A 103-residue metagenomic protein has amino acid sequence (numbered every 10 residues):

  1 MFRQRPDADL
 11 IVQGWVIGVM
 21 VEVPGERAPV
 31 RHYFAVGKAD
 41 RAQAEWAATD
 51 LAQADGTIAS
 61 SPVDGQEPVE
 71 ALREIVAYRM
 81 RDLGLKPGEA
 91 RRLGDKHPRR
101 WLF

Functional and structural regions predicted by a protein language model:
M1-R3, I11, V23-P24, G94-F103: Intrinsically disordered, low-complexity regulatory segments in tyrosine-phosphorylation signaling proteins
Q4-R31: Short aromatic-glycine-(Arg/Gly/Cys) micro-motifs in beta-strand/loop hairpins
A28-D40: A short, exposed loop/beta-hairpin motif centered on an aromatic-Gly-Thr core
A39-S60: A short, charged, amphipathic alpha-helix used as a generic interaction element across diverse proteins
A54-F103: Short, mixed-charge low-complexity intrinsically disordered segments
